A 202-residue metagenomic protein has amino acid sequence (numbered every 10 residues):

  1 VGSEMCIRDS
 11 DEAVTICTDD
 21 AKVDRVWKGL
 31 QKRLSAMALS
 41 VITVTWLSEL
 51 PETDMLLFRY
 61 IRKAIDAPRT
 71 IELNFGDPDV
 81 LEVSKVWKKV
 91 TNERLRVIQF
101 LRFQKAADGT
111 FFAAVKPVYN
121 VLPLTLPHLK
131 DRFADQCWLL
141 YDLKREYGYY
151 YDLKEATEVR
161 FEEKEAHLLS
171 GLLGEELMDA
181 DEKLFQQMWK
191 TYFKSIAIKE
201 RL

Functional and structural regions predicted by a protein language model:
V1-I7: Short, small-residue-biased leader/transition segments that mark boundaries at the very start of proteins
R8-L95: Charged, alpha-helical interface segments at or near domain boundaries
S10, T70, G109, L169-L172: General secondary-structure edge motif
D11-K22, A156-S170: Acidic, Ser/Thr-rich peripheral helices and adjacent loops at domain boundaries
R25-M37, D131, L168-F185: Short, surface-exposed, charge-dense and proline/glycine-enriched linear segments
F58-D66, L124-D131, Q187-K194: Short, hydrophobic/amphipathic alpha-helical patches that form generic packing surfaces within helical domains
L73-F161: Internal, well-folded beta-alpha domain core
C137, Y149, K164, L172-L202: Long, compositionally biased intrinsically disordered terminal regions
